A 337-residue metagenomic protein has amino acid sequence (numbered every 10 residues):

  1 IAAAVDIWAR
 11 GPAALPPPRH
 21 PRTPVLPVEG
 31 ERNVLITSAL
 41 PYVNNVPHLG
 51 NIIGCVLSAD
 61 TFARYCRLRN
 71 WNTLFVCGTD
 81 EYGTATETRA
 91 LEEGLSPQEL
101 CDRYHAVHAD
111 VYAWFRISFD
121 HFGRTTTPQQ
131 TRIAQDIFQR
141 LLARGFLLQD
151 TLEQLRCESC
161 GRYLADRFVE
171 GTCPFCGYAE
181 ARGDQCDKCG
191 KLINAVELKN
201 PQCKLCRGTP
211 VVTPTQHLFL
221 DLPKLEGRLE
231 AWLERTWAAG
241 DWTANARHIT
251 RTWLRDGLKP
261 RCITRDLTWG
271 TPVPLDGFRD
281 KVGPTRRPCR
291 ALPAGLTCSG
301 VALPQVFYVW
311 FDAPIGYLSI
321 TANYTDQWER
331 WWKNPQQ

Functional and structural regions predicted by a protein language model:
I1-C77, Q129-I133, C176, Q185 (+1 more regions): Structured secondary-structure scaffolds
N45-I52, F119, G123, Q149: Histidine-centered catalytic micro-motifs
T79-A85, R89: Short, charge-patterned binding micro-sites
R89-D102: A charged helix-plus-loop insertion that forms the helical arch/lid used to bind and gate nucleic-acid substrates
E99, Y104-D120: A glycine-rich helix N-cap at a beta->alpha junction
F122-Q130, C160: Conserved short loop/turn motifs at secondary-structure junctions
R144-F219: Cys/His-rich short segments
